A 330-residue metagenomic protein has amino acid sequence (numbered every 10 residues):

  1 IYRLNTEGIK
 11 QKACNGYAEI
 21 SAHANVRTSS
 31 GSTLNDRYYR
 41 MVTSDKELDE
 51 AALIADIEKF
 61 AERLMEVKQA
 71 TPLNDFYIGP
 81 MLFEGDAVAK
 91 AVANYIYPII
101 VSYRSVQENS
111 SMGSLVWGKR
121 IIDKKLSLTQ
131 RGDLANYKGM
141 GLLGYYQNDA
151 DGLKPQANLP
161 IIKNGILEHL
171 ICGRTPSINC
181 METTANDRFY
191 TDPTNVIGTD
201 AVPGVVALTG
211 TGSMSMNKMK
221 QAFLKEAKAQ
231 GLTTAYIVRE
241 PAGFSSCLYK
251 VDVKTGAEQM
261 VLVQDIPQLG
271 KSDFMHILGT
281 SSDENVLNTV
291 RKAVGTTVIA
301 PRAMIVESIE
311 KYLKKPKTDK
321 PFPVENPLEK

Functional and structural regions predicted by a protein language model:
I1-K138, G144-N148, K163-N164, P267 (+3 more regions): Active-site bordering "gate/hinge" segments that shape substrate access to catalytic or cofactor-binding pockets
L115-K330: Dual-mode signal for accessory low-complexity, basic/Gly-rich regions
